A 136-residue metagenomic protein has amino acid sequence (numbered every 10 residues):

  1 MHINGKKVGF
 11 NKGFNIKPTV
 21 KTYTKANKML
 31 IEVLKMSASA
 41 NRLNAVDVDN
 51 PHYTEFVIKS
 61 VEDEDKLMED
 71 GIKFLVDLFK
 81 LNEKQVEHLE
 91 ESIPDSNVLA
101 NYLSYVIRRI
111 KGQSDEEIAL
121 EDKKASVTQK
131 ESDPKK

Functional and structural regions predicted by a protein language model:
M1-E62: Short N-terminal mixed-charge amphipathic segments
H2, T22, I58-D63, L67-M68 (+3 more regions): A broad "ordered helical/assembly scaffold" signature
T19-T24, T54, S60, I72 (+3 more regions): Residue-identity detector for threonine
N27, E69-K73, N97-N101: Non-catalytic, well-ordered alpha-helical scaffold segments
N44-E87: Short hydrophobic interaction/assembly module
V76-K136: C-terminal charged interaction modules
